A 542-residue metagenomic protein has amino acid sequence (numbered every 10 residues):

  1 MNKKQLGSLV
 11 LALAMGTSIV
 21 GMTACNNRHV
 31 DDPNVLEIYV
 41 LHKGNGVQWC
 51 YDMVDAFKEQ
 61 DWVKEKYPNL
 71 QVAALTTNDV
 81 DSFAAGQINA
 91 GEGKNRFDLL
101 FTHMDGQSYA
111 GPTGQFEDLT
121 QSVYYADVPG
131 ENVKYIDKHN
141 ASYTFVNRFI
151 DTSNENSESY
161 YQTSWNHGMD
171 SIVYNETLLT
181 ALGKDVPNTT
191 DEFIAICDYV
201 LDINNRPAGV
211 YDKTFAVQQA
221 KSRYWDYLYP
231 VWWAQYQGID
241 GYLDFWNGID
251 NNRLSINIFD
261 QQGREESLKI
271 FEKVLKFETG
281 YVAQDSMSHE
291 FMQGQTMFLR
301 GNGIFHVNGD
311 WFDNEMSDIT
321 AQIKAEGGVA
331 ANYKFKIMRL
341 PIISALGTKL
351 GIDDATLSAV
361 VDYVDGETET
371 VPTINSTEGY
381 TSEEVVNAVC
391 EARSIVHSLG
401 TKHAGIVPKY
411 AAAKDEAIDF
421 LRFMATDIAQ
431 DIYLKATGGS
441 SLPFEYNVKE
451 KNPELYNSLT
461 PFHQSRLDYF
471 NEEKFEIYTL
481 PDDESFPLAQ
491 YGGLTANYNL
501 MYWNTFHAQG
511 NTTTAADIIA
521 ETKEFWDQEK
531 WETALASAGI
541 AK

Functional and structural regions predicted by a protein language model:
M1-E37, W531-K542: Short, low-complexity disordered leader/linker segments with a strong preference for bacterial N-terminal type II
C25, V30, G44-N45, F116-D118 (+3 more regions): Mature extracytoplasmic/periplasmic domains
G44-N69, W232: Short, polar/charged alpha-helical segment
K64-S142, T177-V186, M297, I304-F305 (+2 more regions): Extracytoplasmic "Venus flytrap"/periplasmic binding protein-like
M104-M169, D185, G351, L357-C390: Hinge/lid segment of periplasmic solute-binding proteins
N147-W165, D170, I194-S255, G303: Extracytoplasmic/periplasmic solute-binding protein
C197-D198, L243-S288, G328-V385: Glycine-centered hinge/linker elements that transmit conformational signals in sensory and ligand-binding systems
T437-S440, P461-E532, A538: C-terminal capping/gating helix-and-loop segments adjacent to ligand/active sites or protein-protein/ligand interfaces
